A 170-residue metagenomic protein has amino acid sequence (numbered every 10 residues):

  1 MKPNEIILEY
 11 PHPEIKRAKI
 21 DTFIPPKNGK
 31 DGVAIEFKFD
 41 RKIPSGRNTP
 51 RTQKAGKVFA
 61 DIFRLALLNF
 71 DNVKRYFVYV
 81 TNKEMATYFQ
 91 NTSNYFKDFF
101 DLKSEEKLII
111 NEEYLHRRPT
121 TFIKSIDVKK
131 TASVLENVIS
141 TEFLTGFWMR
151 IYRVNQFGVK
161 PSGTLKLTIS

Functional and structural regions predicted by a protein language model:
M1, I62-N69, F96, F100-K103: Hydrophobic, Leu/Ile/Phe/Ala-enriched alpha-helical segments that form helix-helix packing faces
M1, P50-G56, T121-T131: Short linear motifs at secondary-structure transitions and domain/linker junctions
K2-E36: Active-site metal-binding core of divalent-cation-utilizing nuclease and nuclease-like domains
P3-E5, F77, P161-K166: Short, well-ordered strand-loop elements centered on a beta-strand within folded domains, enriched for acidic residues
A34-S93: Catalytic cores of nucleic-acid endonucleases
F89-S170: Non-catalytic C-terminal interaction segments of nucleic acid-processing enzymes
